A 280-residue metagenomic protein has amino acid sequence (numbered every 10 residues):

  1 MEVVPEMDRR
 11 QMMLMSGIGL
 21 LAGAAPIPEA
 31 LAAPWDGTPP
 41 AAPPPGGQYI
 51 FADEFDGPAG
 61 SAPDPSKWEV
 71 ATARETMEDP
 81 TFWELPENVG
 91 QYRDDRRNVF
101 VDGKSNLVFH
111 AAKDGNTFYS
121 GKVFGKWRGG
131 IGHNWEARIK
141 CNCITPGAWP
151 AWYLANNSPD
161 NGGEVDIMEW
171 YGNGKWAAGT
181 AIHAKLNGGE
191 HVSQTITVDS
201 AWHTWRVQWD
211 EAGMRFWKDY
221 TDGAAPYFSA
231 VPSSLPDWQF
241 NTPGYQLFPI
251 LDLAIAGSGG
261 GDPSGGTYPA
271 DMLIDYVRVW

Functional and structural regions predicted by a protein language model:
M1-M7, S16-A25, L31: N-terminal secretory signal peptides
L14-M15, W127: Intrinsically disordered, low-complexity segments enriched in polar/charged small residues
A33-W280: GH16 jelly-roll
